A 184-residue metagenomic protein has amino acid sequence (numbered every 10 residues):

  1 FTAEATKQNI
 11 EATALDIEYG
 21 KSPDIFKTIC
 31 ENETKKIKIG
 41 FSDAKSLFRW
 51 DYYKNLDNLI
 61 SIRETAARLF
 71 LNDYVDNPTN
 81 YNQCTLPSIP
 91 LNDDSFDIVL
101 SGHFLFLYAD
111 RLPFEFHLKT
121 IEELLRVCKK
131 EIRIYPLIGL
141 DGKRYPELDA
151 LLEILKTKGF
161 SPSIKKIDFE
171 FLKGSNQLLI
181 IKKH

Functional and structural regions predicted by a protein language model:
F1-A5: Conserved SAM-dependent methyltransferase scaffold
K7-P78: Class I S-adenosyl-L-methionine-dependent methyltransferase module
A44-D57, L71, Y81-T85, E115 (+3 more regions): Class I S-adenosyl-L-methionine-dependent methyltransferase catalytic core
C84-L100: A short acidic, Gly/Pro-enriched loop at the edge of an enzyme's catalytic core that lines a small-molecule cofactor
G102-F106: Residues lining the SAM
F114-K130: A short glycine-rich, Lys/Arg-flanked "PGG" loop and its adjoining helix->strand segment in the class I
L140-H184: Class I S-adenosyl-L-methionine
